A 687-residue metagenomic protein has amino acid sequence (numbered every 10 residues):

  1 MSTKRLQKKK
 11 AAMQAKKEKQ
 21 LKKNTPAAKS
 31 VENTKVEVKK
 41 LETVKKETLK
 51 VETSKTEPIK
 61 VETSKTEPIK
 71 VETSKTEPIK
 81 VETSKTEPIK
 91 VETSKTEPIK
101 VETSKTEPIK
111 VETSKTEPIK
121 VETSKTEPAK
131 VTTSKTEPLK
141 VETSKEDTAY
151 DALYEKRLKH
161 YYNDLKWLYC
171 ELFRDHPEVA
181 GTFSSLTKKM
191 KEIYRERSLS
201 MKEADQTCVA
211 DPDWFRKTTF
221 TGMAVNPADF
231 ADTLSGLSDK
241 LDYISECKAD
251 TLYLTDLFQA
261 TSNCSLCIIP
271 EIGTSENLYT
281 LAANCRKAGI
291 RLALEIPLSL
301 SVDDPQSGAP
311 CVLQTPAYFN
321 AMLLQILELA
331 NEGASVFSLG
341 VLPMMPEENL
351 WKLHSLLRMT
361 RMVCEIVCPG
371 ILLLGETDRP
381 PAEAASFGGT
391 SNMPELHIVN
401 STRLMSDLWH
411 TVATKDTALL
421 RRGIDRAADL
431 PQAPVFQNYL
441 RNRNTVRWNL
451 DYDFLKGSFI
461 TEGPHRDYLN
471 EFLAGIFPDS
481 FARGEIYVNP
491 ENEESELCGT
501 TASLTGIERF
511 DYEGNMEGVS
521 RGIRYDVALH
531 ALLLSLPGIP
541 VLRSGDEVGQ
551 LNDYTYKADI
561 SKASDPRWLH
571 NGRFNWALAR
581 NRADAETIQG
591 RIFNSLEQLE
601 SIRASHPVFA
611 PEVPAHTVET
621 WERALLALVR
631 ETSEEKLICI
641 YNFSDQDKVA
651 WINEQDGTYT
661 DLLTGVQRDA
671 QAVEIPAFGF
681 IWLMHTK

Functional and structural regions predicted by a protein language model:
S2-K23, A28-K29, K39, E142-T658 (+1 more regions): Active-site and adjacent substrate-binding regions of carbohydrate-active enzymes
K35-S144: Long, intrinsically disordered low-complexity tandem-repeat segments
